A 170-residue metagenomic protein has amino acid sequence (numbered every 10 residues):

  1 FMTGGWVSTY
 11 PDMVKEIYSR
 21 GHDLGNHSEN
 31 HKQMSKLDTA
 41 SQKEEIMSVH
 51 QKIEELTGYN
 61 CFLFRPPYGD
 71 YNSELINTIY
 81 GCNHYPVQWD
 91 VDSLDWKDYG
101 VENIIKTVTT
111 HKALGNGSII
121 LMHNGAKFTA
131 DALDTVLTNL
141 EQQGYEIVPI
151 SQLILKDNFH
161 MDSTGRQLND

Functional and structural regions predicted by a protein language model:
F1-C61, T135, N139, E146 (+2 more regions): Active-site beta->alpha N-cap acidic-glycine motif
F1-M2, D23-N26, F62-P66, Y85-Q88 (+2 more regions): Structural recognition of the beta-strand scaffold that forms the well-ordered cores of secreted hydrolase catalytic
M2-G5, E29, P67-G69, V91-L94 (+2 more regions): Active-site beta-loop-alpha junctions enriched in small/polar residues
D12, K32-Y59, D70-N116, F128-A132: Alpha-helical scaffold elements lining the catalytic groove of polysaccharide deacetylases
S19-D23, T57-N60, H111-A113, T164-D170: Structural recognition of alpha->loop->beta junctions
R20-G21, C82, N116, Q143: Structured helix-beta-strand junction loops
N116-D170: Terminal accessory/targeting
